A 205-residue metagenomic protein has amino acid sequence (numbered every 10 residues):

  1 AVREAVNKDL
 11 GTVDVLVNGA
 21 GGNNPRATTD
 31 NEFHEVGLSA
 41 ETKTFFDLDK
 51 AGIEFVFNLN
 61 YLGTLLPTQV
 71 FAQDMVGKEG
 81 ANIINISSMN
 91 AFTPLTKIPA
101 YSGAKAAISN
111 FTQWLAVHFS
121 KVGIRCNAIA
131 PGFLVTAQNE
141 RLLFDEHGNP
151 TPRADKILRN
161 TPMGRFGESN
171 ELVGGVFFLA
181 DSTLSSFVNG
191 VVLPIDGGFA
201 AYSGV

Functional and structural regions predicted by a protein language model:
A27-F45, D49-E54, I157: Substrate-binding pocket helix/loop in short-chain dehydrogenase/reductase
D30-H34, K121, F133-N160, Y202-V205: A glycine/serine/threonine-rich, flexible loop-to-helix segment that serves as the NAD(P) cofactor-binding "lid"
T68, A104: Active-site helix of classical SDR
G80, S120, R125, F187-N189: Short, small/polar-rich loop/turn modules that mediate ligand/substrate recognition or access, typified
S88: Residue(s) in the substrate-gating loop at a strand-loop-helix junction that position the organic substrate next
P94-S102, W114, L142: Active-site loop-to-helix junction immediately N-terminal to the catalytic Tyr of the SDR YXXXK motif in Rossmann-fold
R165-I195, A200: C-terminal substrate-recognition "lid" of short-chain dehydrogenase/reductases
